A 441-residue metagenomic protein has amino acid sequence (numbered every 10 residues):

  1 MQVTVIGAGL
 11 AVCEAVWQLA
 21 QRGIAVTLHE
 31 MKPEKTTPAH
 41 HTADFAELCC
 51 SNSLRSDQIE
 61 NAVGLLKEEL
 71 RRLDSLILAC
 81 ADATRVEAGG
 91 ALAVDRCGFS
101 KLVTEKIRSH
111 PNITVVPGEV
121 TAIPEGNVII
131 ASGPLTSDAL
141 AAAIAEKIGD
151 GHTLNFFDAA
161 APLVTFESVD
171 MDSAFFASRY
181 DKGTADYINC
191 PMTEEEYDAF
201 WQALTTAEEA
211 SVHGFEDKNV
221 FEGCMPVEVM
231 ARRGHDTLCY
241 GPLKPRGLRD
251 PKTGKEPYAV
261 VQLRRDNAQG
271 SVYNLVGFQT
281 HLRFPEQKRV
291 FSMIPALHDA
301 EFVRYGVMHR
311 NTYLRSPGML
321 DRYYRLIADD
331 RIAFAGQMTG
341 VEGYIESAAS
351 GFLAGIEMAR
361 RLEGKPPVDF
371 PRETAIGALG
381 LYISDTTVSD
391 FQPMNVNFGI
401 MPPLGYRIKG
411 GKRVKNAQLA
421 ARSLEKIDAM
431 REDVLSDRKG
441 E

Functional and structural regions predicted by a protein language model:
M1-A11: Beta1/beta-strand and adjacent pyrophosphate-binding region of the FAD-binding site in flavoprotein oxidoreductases
W17-A79, R372-I383: N-terminal FAD cofactor-binding segment of flavoenzymes
I59-V63, K67, S75-A88, I148-F157 (+1 more regions): A short alpha-helix-loop-beta-strand transition element characteristic of N-terminal alpha/beta dinucleotide-binding
E69-A143: Feature captures the FAD/FMN-dependent oxidoreductase FAD-binding
S109-F284, K288-R289: Predominantly flavin-linked oxidoreductase catalytic cores and closely associated redox partners
L275-V341, A348-S350, V368-D385, F391-N395 (+1 more regions): A glycine-rich dinucleotide-binding beta-alpha-beta segment and adjacent secondary-structure elements that constitute
S347-V368: Internal hydrophobic alpha-helix adjacent to the cofactor/substrate pocket in enzyme cavities
F391-E441: C-terminal auxiliary extensions adjacent to catalytic cores
